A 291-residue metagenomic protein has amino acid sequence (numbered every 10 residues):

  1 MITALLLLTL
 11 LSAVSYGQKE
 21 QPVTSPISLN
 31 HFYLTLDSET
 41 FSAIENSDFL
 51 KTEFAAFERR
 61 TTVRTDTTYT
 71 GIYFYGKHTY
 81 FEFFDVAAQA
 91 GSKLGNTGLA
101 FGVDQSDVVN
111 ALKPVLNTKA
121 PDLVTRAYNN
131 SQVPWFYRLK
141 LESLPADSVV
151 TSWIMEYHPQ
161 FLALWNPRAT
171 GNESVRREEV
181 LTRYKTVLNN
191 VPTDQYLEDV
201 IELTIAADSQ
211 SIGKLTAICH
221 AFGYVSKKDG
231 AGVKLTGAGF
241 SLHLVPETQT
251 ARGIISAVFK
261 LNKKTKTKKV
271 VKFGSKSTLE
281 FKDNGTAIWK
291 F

Functional and structural regions predicted by a protein language model:
M1-V23: Bacterial Sec-dependent N-terminal signal peptides
P26-T70: Start-of-domain marker
L29-L36, L50, L94-L99, E198-L203 (+1 more regions): Short, structured motif recognition centered on aromatic/hydrophobic residues
T40, V103-V108, D208-S211, L261-T265: Helix N-cap motif at beta-to-alpha junctions
S42-E58, A111-L116, S209-S226: Amphipathic alpha-helical segments
A56-T97: Glycine/small-residue-rich interface belts in oligomeric ring/scaffold proteins and their assembly partners
K77-H78, F84-V86, F101-Q105, N110-N117: Long, internal scaffold/assembly segments composed of regular secondary structure
P114-E198, Q210, S226-G230, K234-F291: Vicinal oxygen chelate
